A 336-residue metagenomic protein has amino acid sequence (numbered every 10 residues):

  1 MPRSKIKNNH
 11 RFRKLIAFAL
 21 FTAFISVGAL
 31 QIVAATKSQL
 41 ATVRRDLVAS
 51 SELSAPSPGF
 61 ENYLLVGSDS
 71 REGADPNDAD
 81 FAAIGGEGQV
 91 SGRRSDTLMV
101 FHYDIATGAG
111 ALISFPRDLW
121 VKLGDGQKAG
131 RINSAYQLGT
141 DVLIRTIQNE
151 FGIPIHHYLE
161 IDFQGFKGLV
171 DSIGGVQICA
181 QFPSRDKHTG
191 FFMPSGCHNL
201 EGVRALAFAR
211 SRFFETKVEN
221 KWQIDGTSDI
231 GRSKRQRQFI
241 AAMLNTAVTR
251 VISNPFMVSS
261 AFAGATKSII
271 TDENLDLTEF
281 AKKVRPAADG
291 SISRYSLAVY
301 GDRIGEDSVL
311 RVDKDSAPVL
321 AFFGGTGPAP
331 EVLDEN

Functional and structural regions predicted by a protein language model:
P2-T107: Entry/capping segment at the start of metal-dependent catalytic domains with acidic active-site entry clusters
P58-E61, R93-L98, T107-F115, Q127-A129 (+7 more regions): Extracytoplasmic
G73-D78, G92, K128, F256 (+1 more regions): C-terminal solvent-exposed extensions
G86-V90, A129-Q137, G152-H157, S195 (+4 more regions): Second-shell loop/turn segments in exported
S95-T97, L112, A129, T140-Q148 (+9 more regions): Extracytoplasmic/secreted envelope proteins and their assembly/folding machinery, especially bacterial periplasmic
H102-I105, W120, G124, Q137 (+8 more regions): Sec-exported extracytoplasmic/periplasmic mature domains
I132-P194: Amphipathic, coiled-coil-like alpha-helical scaffolding segments used for oligomerization/assembly
D171-V251: Flexible, polar/acidic helix-loop-strand segments at domain edges
